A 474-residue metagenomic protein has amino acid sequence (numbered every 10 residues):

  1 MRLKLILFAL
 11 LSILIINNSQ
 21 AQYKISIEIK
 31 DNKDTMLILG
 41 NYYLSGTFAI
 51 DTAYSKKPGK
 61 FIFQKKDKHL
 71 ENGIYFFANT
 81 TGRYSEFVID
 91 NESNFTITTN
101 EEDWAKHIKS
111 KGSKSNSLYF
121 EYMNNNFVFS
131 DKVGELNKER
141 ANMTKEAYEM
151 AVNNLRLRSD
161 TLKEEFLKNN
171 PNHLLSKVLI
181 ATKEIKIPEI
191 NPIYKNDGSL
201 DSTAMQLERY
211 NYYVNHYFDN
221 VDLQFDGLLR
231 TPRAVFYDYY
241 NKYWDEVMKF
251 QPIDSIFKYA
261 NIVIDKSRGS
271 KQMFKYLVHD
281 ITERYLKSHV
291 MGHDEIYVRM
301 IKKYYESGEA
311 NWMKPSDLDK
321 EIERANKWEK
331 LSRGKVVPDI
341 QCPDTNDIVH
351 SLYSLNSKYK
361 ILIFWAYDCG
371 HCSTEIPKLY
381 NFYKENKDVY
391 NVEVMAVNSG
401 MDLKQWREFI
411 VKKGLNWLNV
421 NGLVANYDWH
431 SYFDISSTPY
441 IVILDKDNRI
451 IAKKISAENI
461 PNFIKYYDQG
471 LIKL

Functional and structural regions predicted by a protein language model:
M1-E28, L474: Bacterial Sec-dependent N-terminal signal peptides
Q22-P171, V178-T182, K186-G227: A non-transmembrane, solvent-exposed segment enriched in polar/low-complexity residues
A78, S437-Y440, K446-L474: Non-catalytic, surface beta->alpha helical segment in thiol-disulfide oxidoreductase systems
Q206, V214-R268, Q272, V278: Structured, charged N-terminal subsegments at the starts of enzyme catalytic cores and at intra-chain domain/subunit
M313-L352, N462-I472: N-terminal "domain-start" segment that seeds a small globular fold
H350-L379, E393-M395: Short active-site neighborhood of thiol/selenol oxidoreductases, capturing the structured segment around
T374-V411, A425-S431: Structural microenvironment flanking redox-active thiols in thiol-disulfide oxidoreductases
I410-V442, K446: Short, internal strand/loop/helix patches that form the active-site neighborhood or redox-interaction surface
